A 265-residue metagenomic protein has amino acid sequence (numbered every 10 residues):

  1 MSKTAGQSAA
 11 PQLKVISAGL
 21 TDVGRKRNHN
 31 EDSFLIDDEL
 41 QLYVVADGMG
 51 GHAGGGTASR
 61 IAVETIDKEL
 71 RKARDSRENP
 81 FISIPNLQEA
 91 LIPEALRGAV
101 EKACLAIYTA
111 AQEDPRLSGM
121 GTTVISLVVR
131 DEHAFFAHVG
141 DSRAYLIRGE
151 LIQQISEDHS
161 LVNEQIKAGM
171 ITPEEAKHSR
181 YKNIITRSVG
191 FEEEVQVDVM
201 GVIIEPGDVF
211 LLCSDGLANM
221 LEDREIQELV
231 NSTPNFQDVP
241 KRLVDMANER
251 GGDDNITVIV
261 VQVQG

Functional and structural regions predicted by a protein language model:
M1-G265: PP2C/PPM-type serine/threonine phosphatase catalytic domain
